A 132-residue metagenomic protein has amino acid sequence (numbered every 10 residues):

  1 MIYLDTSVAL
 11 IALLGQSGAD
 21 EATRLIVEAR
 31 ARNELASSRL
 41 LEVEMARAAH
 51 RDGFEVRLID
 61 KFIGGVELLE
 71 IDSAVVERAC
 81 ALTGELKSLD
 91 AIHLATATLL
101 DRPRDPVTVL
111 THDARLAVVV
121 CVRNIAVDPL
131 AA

Functional and structural regions predicted by a protein language model:
M1, S38, E42, T98-A132: Acidic, PIN/NYN-like endoribonuclease modules and their adjacent C-terminal/linker elements
M1-S37, A48-K61, N124-I125, A131-A132: Short, well-structured N-terminal submotif of metal-dependent ribonuclease cores
L4, A36-S37, E70, S88-A91 (+1 more regions): Short beta-strand scaffold positions
A19, E42, V56-I59, V76 (+1 more regions): A general structural signal for well-ordered alpha-helical segments in protein cores
A31-L35, G65-E67, R104-T108: Short active-site oxyanion
G64-K87, A91-T96, L100: Acidic catalytic patch
